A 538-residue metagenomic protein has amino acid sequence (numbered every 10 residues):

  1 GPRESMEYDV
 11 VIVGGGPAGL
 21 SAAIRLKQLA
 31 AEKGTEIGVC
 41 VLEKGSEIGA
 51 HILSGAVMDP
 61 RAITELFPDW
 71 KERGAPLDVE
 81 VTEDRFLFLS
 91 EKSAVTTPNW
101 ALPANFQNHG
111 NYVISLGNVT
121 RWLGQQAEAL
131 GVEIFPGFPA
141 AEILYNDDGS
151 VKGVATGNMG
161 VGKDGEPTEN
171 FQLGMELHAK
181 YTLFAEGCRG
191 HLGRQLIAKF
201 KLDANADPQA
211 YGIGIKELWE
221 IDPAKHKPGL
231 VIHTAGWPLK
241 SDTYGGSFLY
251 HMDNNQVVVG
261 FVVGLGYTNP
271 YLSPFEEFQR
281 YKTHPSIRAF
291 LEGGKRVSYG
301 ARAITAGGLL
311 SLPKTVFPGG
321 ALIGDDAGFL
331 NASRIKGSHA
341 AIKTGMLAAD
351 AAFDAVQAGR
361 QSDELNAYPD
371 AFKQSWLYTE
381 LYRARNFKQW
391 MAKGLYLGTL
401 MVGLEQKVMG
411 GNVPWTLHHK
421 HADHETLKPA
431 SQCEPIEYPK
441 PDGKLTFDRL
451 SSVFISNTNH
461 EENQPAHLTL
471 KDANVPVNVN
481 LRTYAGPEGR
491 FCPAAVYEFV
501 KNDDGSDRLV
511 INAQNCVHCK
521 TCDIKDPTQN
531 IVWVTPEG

Functional and structural regions predicted by a protein language model:
V10-C40: N-terminal Rossmann-like FAD-binding beta1-loop-alpha1 element of flavoenzymes
A18, E47, R189: Conserved Rossmann-like nucleotide-cofactor binding loop
E36-C40, K44-S93: N-terminal FAD cofactor-binding segment of flavoenzymes
G117, R121-W122, Q126-A289, L347 (+1 more regions): Predominantly flavin-linked oxidoreductase catalytic cores and closely associated redox partners
A301-A332, S452-N463, P476-F491, E498: FAD-binding beta-loop-beta segment adjacent to the flavin cofactor pocket
G328-R334, M346, D350-L395, D507-N512: Active-site-proximal substrate-binding core of FAD-dependent oxidoreductases
M391-K444: C-terminal auxiliary extensions adjacent to catalytic cores
R482-Q514, K520-G538: Iron-sulfur cluster-binding cysteine motifs and their immediate structural context in ferredoxin-like electron-transfer
